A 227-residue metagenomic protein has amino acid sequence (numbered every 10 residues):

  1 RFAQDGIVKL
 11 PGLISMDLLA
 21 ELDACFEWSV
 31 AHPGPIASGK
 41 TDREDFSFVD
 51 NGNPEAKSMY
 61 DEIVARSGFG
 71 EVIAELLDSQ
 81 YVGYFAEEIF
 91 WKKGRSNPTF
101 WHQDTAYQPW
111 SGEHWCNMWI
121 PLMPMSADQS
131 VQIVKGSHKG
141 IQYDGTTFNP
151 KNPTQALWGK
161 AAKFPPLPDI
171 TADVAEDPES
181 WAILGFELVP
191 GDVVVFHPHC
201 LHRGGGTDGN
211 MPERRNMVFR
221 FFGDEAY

Functional and structural regions predicted by a protein language model:
R1-D5, L10-W101, Y107-P109: Non-heme Fe(II)-dependent double-stranded beta-helix
I14-M16, I89-W91, A106, P124-M125 (+3 more regions): Short, solvent-exposed loop/turn segments at secondary-structure junctions
L19-A20, P109, S130, Q142 (+2 more regions): Short catalytic/ligand-binding loop motif for oxyanion handling, primarily in non-cytosolic enzymes, centered on
H32-I36, K40-T41, D144-N149, P190-V195 (+1 more regions): Non-heme Fe(II)/2-oxoglutarate
Y84-A86, H114, A127, L184 (+1 more regions): Residues that flank catalytic or metal-binding motifs in active/ligand-binding sites
H102, P109-A127, E187-P190, V195 (+1 more regions): Short, conserved beta-strand element in jelly-roll/cupin
D104-A106, W115, H202-T207: Glycine-rich phosphate/pyrophosphate-binding beta-alpha loops
A127-L201: Double-stranded beta-helix
